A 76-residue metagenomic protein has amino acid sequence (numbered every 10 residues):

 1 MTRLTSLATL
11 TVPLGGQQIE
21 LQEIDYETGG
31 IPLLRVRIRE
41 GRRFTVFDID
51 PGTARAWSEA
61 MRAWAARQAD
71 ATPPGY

Functional and structural regions predicted by a protein language model:
M1-Y76: Positively charged, low-complexity terminal tracts and the immediately adjacent first secondary-structure elements
